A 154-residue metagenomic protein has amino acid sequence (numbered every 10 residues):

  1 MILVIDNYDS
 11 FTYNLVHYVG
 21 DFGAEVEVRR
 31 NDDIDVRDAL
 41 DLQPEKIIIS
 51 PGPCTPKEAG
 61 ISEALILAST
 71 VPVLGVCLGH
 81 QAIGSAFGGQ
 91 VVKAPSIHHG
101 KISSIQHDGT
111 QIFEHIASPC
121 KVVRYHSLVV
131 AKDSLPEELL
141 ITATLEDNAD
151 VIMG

Functional and structural regions predicted by a protein language model:
M1-A68, L78: N-terminal beta1-alpha1 cap of cysteine-dependent amidohydrolase-like domains
Y8-L15, V19, V26, V73 (+2 more regions): Structured catalytic cores of enzymes that bind and process phosphorylated ligands/cofactors
Y13, R37, Q81, S85 (+2 more regions): Alpha-helical elements of the RecA-like P-loop NTPase motor core of helicases
G20, A39-D41, I83-S85, K132-P136: Short loop/helix-cap segments at secondary-structure boundaries that form the rim of catalytic
V26-V28, V91, I141: Generic structural signal for residues in well-ordered beta-strands
E27-D33, P56, S103-Q106, V122-H126 (+1 more regions): Short gly/ser/thr-rich secondary-structure transition/capping motifs
P44-E114, P119: Cysteine-nucleophile active-site neighborhood
Q111-G154: Catalytic beta-strand/loop cores that center a nucleophilic Ser/Cys/Thr and support acyl-enzyme chemistry
